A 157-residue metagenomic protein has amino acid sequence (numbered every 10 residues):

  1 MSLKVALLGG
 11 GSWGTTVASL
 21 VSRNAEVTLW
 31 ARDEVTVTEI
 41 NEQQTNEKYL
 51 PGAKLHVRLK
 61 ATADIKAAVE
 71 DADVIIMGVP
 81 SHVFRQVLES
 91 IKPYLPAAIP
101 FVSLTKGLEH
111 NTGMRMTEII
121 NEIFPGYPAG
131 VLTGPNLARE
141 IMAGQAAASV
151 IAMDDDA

Functional and structural regions predicted by a protein language model:
M1-P51, A61-A63, S90: NAD(P)+-binding Rossmann beta1-loop-alpha1 motif at the extreme N-terminus of oxidoreductases
L55, T62-E70, V74-A146, M153: Rossmann-like NAD(P)(H) cofactor-binding subdomain of soluble oxidoreductases
D156-A157: Phosphate/pyrophosphate-binding betaalpha-module
